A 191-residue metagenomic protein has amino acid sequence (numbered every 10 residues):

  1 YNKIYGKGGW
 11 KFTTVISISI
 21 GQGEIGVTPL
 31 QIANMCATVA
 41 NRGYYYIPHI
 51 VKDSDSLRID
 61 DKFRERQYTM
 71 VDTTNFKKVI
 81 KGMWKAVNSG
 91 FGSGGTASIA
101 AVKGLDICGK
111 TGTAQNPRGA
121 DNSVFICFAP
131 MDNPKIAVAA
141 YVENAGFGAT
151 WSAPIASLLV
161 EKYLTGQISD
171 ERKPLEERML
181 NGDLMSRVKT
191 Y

Functional and structural regions predicted by a protein language model:
Y1-A145, G182-Y191: Beta-lactam-recognizing serine transpeptidase/beta-lactamase-like catalytic domain environment
K103, G146-E177, L184-Y191: Periplasmic/cell-envelope proteins involved in peptidoglycan metabolism and beta-lactam response
